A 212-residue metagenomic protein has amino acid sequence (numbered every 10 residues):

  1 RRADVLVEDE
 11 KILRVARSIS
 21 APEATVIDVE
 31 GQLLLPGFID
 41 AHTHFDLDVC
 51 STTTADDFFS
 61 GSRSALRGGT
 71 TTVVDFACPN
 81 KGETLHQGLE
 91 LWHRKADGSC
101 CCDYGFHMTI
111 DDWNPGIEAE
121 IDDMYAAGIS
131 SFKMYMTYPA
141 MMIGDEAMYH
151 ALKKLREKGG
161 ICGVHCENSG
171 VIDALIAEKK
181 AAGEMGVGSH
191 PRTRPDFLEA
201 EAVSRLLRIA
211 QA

Functional and structural regions predicted by a protein language model:
R1-P36: Histidine-rich, glycine-flanked metal-binding segment
A24, A77, E83-L85, P115-G116 (+2 more regions): Short Asp/Glu-rich motifs
V26, I39, F132: Receiver (REC) domain switch-region micro-motif
V29-S99, G116: Metal-associated gating/positioning segment near the N- to mid-region
T52-T53, T84, D112, I143 (+1 more regions): Residues that cap or flank secondary-structure elements
F59-E83, D97-D112, A127-A140, G159-G163 (+2 more regions): Divalent metal-dependent hydrolysis catalytic cores, especially in the metallo-beta-lactamase
A77-C78, G88-C102, A151-R156, A182-S189: Short, structured secondary-structure boundary patches
G116-A212: Histidine/acidic residue-rich metal-binding segments in metalloenzymes
